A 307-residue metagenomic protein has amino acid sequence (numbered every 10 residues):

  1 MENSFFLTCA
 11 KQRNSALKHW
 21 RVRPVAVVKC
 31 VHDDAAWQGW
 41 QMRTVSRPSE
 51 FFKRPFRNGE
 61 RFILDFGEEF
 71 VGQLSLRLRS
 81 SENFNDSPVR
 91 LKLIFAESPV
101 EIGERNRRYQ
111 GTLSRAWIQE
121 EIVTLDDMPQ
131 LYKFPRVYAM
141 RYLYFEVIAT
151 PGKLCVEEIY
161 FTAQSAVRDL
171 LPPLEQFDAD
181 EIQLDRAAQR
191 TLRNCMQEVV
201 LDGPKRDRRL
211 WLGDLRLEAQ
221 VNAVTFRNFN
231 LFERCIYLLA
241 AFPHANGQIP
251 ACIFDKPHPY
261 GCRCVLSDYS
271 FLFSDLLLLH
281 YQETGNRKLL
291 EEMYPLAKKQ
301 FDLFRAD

Functional and structural regions predicted by a protein language model:
M1-K205, D214, N230-L231, Q248-G261 (+2 more regions): Extracellular/oxidizing-compartment recognition motifs
E157-I159, A219-N222, I236: Short, Φ-rich (hydrophobic/aromatic) sequence segments
Q183, A187, R234, D268 (+1 more regions): Generic alpha-helical secondary structure signal
R190, N194, V224-A245, F273 (+1 more regions): Glycine-rich, acidic and aromatic/proline-enriched surface loops and short helix-turn segments that act as binding
R208-G213, A241-I253, C262-F271: Aromatic-lined, polymer-binding surfaces characteristic of secreted/periplasmic polysaccharide-degrading enzymes
L217-N228, L272-L289: Well-ordered alpha-helical scaffold segments within catalytic/enzyme domains
Y269-H280, M293, A297-F301: Extended, hydrophobic alpha-helical segments in both membrane/secreted and soluble proteins
